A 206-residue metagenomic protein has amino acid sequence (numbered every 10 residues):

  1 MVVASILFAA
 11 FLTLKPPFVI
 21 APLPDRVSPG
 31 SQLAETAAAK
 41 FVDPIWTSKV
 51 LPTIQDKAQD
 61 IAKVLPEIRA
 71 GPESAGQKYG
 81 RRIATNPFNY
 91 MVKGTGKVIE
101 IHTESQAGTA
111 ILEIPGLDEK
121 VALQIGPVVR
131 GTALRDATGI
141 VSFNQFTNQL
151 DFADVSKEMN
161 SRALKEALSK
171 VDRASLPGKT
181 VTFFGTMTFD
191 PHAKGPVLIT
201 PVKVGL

Functional and structural regions predicted by a protein language model:
M1-L206: OB-fold and OB-like single-stranded nucleic-acid-recognition modules and their adjacent interaction interfaces
